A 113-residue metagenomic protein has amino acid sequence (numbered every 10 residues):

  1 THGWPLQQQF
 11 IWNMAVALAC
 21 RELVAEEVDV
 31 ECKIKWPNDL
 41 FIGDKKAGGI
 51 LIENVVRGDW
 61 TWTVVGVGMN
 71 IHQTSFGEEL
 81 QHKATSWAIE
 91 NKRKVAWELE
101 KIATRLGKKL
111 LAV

Functional and structural regions predicted by a protein language model:
T1-G3: Interfacial segments of multi-pass membrane proteins
P5-Q7, I11-E31, I42-V113: Long, positively charged amphipathic alpha-helical accessory segments at protein N-termini or as interdomain linkers
W36, F41-I42: Glycine- and Gly-Pro-enriched alpha-helical subdomains that act as flexible, kink-prone "lid/hinge" or packing modules
